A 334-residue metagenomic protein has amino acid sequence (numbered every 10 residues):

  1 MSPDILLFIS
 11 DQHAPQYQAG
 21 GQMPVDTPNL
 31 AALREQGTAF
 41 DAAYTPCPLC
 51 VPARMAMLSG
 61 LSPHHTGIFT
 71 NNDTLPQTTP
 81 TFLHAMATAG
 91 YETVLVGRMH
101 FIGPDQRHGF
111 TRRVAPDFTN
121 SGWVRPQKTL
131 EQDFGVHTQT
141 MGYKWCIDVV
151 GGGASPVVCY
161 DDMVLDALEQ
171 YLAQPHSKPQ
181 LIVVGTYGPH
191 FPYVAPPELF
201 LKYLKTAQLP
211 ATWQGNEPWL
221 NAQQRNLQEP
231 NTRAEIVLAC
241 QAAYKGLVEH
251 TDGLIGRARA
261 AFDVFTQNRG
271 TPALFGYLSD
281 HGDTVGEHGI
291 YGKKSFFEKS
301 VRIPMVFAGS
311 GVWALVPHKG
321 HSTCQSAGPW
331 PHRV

Functional and structural regions predicted by a protein language model:
M1-V334: Formylglycine-dependent sulfatase
